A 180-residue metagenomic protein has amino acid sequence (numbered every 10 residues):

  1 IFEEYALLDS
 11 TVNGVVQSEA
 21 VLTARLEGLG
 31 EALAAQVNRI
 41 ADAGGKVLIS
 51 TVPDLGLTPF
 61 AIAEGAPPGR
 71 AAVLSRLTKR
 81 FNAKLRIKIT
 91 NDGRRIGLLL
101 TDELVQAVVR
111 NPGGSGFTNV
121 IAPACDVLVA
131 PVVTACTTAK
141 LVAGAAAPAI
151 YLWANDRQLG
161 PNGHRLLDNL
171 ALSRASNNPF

Functional and structural regions predicted by a protein language model:
I1-A24, K46-I49, P53-E64, P148-Y151: Oxyanion-hole/transition-state-stabilizing segment in secreted/luminal serine hydrolases and related acyltransferases
I1-E4, I40-A41, K46-T51, G97-L100 (+3 more regions): Structural recognition of the beta-strand scaffold that forms the well-ordered cores of secreted hydrolase catalytic
V16-G30, R70-L74: Surface-exposed cleft-lining segments at the edges of enzyme active sites
R25, L29-Q36, L77, F81-L85 (+2 more regions): Stable alpha-helical elements in mature extracytoplasmic
E27-V37, S115-A124: Short charge-dense sequence patches
Q36-G45, T51, T78-F81, L85 (+4 more regions): Sec/Tat-exported extracytoplasmic proteins
R39-D42, V133-F180: Extracellular low-complexity, Gly/Ser/Thr-rich intrinsically disordered linkers and protease-sensitive activation/hinge
D54-R80, R86-R157: Mobile gating loops/cap/lid regions near enzyme active sites that modulate substrate access
